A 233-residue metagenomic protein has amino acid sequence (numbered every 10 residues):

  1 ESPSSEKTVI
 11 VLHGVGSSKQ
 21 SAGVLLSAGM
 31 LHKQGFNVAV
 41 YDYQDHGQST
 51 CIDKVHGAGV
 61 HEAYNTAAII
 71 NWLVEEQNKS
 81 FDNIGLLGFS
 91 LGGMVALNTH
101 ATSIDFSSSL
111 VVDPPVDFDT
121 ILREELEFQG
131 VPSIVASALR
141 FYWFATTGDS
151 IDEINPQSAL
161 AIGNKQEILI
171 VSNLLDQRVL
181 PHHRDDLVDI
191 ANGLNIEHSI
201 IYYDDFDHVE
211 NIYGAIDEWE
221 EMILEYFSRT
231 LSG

Functional and structural regions predicted by a protein language model:
S17-G29: The serine-hydrolase catalytic nucleophile loop
A28-T50: Conserved alpha/beta-hydrolase
H56-Q77: Alpha/beta-hydrolase active-site loop
N78-F89: Alpha/beta-hydrolase fold nucleophile elbow
N98-D149: Hydrolase active-site cap/lid region
I162-N164, L169-S172, D176: Short beta-strand/loop motif that positions the catalytic acidic residue of the alpha/beta-hydrolase fold
Q177-H183: Conserved alpha/beta-hydrolase "acid-adjacent" motif
D185-D189, G193-G233: C-terminal catalytic histidine-bearing segment of alpha/beta-hydrolase fold enzymes
